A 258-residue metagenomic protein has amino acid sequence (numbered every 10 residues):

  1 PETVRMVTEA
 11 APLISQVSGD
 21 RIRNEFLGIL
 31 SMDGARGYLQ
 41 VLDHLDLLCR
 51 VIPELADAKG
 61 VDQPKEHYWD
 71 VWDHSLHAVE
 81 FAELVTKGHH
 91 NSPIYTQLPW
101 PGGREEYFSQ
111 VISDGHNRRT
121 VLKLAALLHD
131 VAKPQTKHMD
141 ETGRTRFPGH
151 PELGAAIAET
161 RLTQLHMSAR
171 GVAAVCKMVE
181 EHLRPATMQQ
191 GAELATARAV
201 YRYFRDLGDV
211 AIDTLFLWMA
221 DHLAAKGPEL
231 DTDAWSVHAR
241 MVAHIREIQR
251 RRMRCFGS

Functional and structural regions predicted by a protein language model:
P1, E159-H166, A225-S258: Charged substrate- and nucleic-acid-binding regions of tRNA-handling and nucleotidyl-transfer enzymes, centered on
P1-R119, K123, K133-G149, L153-R170 (+1 more regions): Glycine- and charge-enriched loop/helix tracts that form the active or gating conduit in phosphate/cation-handling
T3, I22, Y38, H74 (+4 more regions): General structural feature for long, well-ordered alpha-helical segments within catalytic domains of soluble enzymes
L124-A125, F216: Residue-level marker of motif borders
L127, V131-A132, L223: Active-site His/Glu-centered metal-binding helix of metallohydrolases
Q135, L183-T187, Q249-R252: Conserved NTP-handling cores and scaffolds of large molecular machines
P151-W235: C-terminal structural cap/anchor segments
